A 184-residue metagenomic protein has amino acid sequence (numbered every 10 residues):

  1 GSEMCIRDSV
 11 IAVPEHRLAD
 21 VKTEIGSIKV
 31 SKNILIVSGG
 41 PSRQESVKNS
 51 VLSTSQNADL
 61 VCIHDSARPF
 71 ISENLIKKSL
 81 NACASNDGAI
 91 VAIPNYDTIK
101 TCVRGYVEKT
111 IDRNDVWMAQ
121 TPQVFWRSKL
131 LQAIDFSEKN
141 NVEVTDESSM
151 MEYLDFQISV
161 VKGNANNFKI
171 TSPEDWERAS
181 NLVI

Functional and structural regions predicted by a protein language model:
G1-I6: Short, small-residue-biased leader/transition segments that mark boundaries at the very start of proteins
D8-V10, L35, S159: A structural signal for isolated positions on well-ordered beta-strands in alpha/beta enzyme cores
S9-P14, A92: Short internal beta-strands
A19-E24: Acidic helix N-cap motif at the loop->helix transition within catalytic regions of sugar-transfer enzymes
K29-P41: Conserved donor nucleotide-binding strand/loop of the catalytic core
R43-Y106, Q120: Conserved beta-loop-beta/alpha segment of the NTase-like Rossmann-fold superfamily that binds/positions NTPs
K109-A119: A recurrent flexible, glycine/aromatic-enriched loop bordering the glycosyltransferase active site that acts as
W117-I184: Conserved alpha/beta core of the MobA/IspD/sugar-nucleotide pyrophosphorylase nucleotidyltransferase superfamily
